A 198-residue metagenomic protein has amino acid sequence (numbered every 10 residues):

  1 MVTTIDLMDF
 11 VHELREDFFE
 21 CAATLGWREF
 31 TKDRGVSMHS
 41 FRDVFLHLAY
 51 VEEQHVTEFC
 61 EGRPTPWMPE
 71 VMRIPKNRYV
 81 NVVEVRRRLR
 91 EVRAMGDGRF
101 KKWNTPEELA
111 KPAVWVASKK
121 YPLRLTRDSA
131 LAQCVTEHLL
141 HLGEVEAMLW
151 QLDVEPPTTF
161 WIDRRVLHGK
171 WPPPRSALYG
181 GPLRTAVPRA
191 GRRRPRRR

Functional and structural regions predicted by a protein language model:
M1-L7, V82-R86, L131-V135: Active-site rim elements
M8-E20, W27-R73, V116-G181: Short, contiguous alpha-helical
T24-G26, W103-N104: Short secondary-structure junctions
P64-E107: Helix-adjacent hinge/juxtasegments
K102-K119: Acidic catalytic patch
P182-A186: A late-sequence structural motif
R189-R198: Short Lys/Arg-rich cationic patches that frequently serve as NLS/NoLS or arginine-rich RNA/DNA-binding motifs
